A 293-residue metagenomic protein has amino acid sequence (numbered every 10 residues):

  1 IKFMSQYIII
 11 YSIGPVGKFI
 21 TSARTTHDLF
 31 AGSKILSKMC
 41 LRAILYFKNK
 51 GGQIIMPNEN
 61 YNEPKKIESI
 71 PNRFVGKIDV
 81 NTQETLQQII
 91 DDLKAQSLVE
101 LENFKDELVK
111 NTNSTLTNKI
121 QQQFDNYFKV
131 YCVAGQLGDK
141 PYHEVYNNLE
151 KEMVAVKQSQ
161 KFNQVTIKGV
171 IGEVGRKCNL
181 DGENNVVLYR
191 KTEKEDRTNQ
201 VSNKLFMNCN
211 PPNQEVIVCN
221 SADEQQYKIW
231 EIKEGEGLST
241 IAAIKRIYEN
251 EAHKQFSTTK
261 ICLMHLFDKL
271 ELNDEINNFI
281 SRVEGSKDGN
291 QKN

Functional and structural regions predicted by a protein language model:
I1-N293: Regulatory and interdomain segments flanking nucleotide-handling catalytic cores in signaling/defense enzymes
